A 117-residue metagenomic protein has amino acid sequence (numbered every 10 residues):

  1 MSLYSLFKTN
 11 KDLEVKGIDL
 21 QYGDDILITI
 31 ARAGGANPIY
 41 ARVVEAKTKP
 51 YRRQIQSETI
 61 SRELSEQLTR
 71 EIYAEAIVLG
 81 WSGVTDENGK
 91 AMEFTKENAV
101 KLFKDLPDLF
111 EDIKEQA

Functional and structural regions predicted by a protein language model:
M1-E14: Extended acidic low-complexity intrinsically disordered regions
L13-G23: Short acidic-hydrophobic surface loop/beta-edge motif
Y22, I26-A117: Short, surface-exposed, charged amphipathic helix/loop patches that serve as local interaction elements
